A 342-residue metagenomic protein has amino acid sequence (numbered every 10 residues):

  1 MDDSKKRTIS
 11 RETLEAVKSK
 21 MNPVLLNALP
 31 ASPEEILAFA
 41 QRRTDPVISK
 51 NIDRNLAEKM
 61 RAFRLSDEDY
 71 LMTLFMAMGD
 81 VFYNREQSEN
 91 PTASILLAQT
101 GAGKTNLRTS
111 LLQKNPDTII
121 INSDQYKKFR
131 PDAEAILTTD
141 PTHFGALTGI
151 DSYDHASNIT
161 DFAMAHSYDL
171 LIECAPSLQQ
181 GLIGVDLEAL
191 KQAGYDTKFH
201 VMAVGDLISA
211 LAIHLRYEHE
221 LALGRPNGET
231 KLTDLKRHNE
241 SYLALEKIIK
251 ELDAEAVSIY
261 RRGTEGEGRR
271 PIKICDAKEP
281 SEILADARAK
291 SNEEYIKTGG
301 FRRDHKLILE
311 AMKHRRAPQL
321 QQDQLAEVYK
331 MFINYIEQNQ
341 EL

Functional and structural regions predicted by a protein language model:
D3-F39, C174-A256, R262: Replace "adjacent to P-loop NTPase cores in ATP/GTP-dependent enzymes" with "adjacent to NTP-binding cores
I52-Q87: N-terminal pre-Walker A segment at the start of P-loop NTPase domains
S88-S94, H166-Y168: Pre-Walker A (Motif I) flank of P-loop NTPase domains
Q99-T100: The conserved Walker
G103-K104: Conserved glycine(s) of the Walker
L107, L111: Hydrophobic positions on the alpha1 helix immediately C-terminal to the Walker A/P-loop
T118-E188: Conserved nucleotide-sensing/catalytic segment adjacent to the nucleotide-binding pocket in NTP-handling enzymes
L211-L342: Conserved GTP-binding G-domain of TRAFAC-class P-loop NTPases and closely related GTPase folds
